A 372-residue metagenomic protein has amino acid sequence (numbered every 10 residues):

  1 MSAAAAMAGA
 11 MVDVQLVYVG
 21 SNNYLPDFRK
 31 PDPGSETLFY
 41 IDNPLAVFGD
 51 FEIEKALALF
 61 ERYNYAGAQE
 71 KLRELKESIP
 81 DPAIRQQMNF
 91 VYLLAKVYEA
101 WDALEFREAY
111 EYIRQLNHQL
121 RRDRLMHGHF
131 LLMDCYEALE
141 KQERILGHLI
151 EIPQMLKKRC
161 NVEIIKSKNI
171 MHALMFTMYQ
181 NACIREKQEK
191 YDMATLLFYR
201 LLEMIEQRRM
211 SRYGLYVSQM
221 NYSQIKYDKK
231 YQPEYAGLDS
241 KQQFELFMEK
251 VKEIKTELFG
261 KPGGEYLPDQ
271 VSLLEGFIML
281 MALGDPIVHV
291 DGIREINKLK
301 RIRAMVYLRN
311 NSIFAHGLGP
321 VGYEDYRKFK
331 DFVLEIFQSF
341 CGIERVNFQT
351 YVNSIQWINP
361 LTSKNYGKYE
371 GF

Functional and structural regions predicted by a protein language model:
S2, A6-F372: Long, low-complexity, Lys/Arg-enriched
